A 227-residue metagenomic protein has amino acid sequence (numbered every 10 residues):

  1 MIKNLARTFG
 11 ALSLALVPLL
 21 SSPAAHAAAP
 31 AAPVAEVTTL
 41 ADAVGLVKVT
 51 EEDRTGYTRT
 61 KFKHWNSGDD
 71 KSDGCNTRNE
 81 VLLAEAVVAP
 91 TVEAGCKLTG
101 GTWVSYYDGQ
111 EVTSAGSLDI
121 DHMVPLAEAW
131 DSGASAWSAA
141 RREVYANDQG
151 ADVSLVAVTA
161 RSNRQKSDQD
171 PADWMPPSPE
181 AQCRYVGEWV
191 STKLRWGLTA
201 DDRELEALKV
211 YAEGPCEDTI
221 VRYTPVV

Functional and structural regions predicted by a protein language model:
M1-A29: Secretory targeting and sorting signals
L16-L19, A27-S72, E204-E206, E213 (+1 more regions): N-terminal module-boundary/linker segments of secreted carbohydrate-active enzymes
E51-L126: Secreted/periplasmic proteins that engage bacterial cell-wall peptidoglycan
W103-V227: Domain-level detector of nuclease and nuclease-like folds in predominantly extracellular/periplasmic contexts
